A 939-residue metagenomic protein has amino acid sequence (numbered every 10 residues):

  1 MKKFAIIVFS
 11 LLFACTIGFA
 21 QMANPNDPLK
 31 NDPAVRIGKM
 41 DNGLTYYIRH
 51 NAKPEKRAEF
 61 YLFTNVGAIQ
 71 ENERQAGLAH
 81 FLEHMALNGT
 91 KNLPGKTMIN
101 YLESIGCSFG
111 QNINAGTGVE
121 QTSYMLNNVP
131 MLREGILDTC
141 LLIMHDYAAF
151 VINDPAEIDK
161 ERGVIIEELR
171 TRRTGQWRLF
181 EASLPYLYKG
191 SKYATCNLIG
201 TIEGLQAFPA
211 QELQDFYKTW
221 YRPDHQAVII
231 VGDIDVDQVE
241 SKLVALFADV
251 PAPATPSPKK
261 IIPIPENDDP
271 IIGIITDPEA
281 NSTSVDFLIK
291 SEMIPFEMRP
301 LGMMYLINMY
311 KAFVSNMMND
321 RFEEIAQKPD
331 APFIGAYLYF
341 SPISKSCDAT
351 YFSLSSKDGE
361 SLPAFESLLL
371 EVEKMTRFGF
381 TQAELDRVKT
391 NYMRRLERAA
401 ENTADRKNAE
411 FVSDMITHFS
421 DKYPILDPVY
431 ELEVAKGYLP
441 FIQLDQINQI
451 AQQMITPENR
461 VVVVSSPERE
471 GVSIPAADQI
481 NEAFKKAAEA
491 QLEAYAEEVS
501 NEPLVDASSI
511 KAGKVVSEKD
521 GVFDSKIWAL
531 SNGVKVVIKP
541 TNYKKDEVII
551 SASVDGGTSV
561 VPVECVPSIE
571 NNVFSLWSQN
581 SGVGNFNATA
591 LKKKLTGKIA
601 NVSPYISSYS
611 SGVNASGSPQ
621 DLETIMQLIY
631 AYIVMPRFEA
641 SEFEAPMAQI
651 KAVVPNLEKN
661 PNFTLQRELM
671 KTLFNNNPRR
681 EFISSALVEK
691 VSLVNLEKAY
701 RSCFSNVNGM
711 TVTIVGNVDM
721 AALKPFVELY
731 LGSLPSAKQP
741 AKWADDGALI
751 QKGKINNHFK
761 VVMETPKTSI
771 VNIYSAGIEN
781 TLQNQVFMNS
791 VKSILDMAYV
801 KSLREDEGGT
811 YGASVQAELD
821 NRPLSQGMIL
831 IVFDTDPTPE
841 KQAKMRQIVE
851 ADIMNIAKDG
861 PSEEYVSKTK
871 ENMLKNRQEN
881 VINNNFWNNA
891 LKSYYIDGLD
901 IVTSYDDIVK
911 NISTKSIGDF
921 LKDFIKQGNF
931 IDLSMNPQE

Functional and structural regions predicted by a protein language model:
M1-A23: Bacterial Sec-dependent N-terminal signal peptides
A20-I48, D235-M309, V314-E323, Q327 (+10 more regions): Proteolytic maturation boundary segments
Y47-R49, P54-E71, G77-A79, K96-D146 (+13 more regions): M16 family metallopeptidases and their MPP-like homologs
V119-S123, K160-E167: Short, structured secondary-structure elements that scaffold catalytic or ligand/cofactor-binding regions
R162-E212, F216-H225, I229-V231, V236-L243 (+2 more regions): Hydrophobic, small-residue-rich alpha-helical packing segments that form membrane-like cores
R162-G163, Q176, L213-V244, E458-R460 (+2 more regions): Non-catalytic, conformational "gating/processing" segments within enzyme and secreted inhibitor domains
N308-A312, N316, D320, E366 (+12 more regions): Feature representing long, continuous alpha-helical segments
